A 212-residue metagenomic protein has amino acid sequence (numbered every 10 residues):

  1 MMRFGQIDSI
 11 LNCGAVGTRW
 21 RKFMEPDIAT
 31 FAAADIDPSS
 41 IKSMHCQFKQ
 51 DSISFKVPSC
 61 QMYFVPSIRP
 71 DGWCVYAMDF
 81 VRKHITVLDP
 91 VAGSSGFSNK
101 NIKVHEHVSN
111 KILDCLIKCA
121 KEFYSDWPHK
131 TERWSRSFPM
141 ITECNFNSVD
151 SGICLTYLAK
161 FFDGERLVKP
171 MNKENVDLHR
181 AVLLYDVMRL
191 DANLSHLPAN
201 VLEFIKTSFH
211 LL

Functional and structural regions predicted by a protein language model:
M1-L212: Enzymes acting in ubiquitin/UBL processing and closely related pathways, dominated by cysteine-dependent isopeptidases
